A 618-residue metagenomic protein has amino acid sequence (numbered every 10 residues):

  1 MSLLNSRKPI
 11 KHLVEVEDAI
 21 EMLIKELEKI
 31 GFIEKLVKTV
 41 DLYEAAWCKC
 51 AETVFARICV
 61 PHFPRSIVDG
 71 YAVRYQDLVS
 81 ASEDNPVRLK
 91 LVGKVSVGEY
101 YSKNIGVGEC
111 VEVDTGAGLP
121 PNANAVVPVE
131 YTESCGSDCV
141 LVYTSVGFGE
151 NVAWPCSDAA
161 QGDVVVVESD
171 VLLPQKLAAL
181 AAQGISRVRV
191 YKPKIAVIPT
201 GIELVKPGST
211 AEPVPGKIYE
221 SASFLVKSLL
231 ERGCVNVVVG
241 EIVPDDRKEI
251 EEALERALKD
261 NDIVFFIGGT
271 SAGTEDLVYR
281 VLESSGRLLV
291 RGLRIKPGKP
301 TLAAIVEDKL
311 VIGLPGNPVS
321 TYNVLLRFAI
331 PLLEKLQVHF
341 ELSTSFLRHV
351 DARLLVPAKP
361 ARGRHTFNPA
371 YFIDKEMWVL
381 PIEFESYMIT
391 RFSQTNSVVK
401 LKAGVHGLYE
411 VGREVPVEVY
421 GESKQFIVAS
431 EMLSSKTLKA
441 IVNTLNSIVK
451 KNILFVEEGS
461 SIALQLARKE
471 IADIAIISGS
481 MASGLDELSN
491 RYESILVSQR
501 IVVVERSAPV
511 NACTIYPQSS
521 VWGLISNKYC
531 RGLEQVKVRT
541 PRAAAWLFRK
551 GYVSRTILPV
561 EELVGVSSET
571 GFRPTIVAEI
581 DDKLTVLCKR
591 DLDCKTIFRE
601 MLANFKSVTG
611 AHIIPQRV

Functional and structural regions predicted by a protein language model:
S2-E17, S186-L314, P318-F328, N443 (+5 more regions): Helix-rich terminal scaffold detector
S2-V16, Y71-P244, E255, M377-S386 (+2 more regions): Short, glycine/charged-enriched hinge/interface segments at domain edges or termini
L13, E17-I20, F32-Y43, W47 (+5 more regions): Flexible glycine/proline-rich
I242, N452-G459, R531-A544: Short beta-strand-to-loop elements that line the ligand-binding cleft of bilobed periplasmic-binding protein-like
P381-E385, R391-N396, A403-I471, N511 (+2 more regions): N-terminal hydrophobic or amphipathic helices and topogenic motifs
F426-M432, R506-K528: Short loop->beta-strand "edge-of-pocket" segments that line small-molecule binding or catalytic clefts across diverse
L445-C513, P541, I557-L563: N-terminal segment of the mature folded domain
L496-I501, S568-E600: Periplasmic-binding protein-like
